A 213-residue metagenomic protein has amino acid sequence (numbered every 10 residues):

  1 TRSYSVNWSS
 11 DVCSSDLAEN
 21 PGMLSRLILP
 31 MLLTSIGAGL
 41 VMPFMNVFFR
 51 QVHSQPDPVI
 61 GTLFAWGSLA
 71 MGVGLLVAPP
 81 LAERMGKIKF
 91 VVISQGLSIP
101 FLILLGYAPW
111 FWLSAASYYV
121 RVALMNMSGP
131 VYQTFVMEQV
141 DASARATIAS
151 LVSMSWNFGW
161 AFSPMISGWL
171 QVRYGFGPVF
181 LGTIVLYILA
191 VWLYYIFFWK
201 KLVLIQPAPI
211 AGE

Functional and structural regions predicted by a protein language model:
T1-V12: Single conserved hydrophobic/aromatic residue that forms the stacking wall/gate of nucleotide- or nucleobase-binding
S10-L29, I210-E213: Juxtamembrane intracellular "pre-TM" segments in multi-pass secondary transporters
P43-V59: Short amphipathic helix-loop junctions that connect adjacent transmembrane helices in Major Facilitator Superfamily/SLC
D57-P58, A142-V152: Loop-to-transmembrane helix entry/capping segments in MFS-fold secondary transporters and related SLC/MFSD carriers
G74-K87, Q171-V172: Helix-to-loop junctions at the C-terminal end of transmembrane segments in multipass secondary transporters
K89-L104, L181-I184: Structural signature of the two symmetry-related core transmembrane helices
G106-Y118: Helix-loop junctions at membrane interfaces in 12-TM secondary transporters
W169-Y187: A membrane-interface helix-boundary motif in multi-pass transporters
